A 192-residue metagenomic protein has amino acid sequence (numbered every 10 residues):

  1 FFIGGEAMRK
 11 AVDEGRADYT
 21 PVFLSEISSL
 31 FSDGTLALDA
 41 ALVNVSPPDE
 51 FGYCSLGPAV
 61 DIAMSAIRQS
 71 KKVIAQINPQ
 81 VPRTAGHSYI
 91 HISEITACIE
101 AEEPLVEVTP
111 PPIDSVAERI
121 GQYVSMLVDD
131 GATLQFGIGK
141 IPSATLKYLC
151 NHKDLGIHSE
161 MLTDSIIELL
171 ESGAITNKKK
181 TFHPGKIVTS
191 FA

Functional and structural regions predicted by a protein language model:
F1-A192: Conserved alpha/beta enzyme-core scaffold
